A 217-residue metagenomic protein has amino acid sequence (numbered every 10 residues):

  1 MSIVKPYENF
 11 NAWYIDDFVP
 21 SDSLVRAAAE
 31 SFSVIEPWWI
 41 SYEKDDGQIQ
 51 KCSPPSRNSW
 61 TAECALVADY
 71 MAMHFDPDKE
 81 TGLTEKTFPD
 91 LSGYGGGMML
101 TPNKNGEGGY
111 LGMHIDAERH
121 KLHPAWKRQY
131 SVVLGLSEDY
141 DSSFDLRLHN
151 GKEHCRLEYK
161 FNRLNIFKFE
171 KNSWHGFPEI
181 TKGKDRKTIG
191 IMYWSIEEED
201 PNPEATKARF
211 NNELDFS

Functional and structural regions predicted by a protein language model:
M1-I166, K171-S217: Fe(II)/2-oxoglutarate oxygenase catalytic core
